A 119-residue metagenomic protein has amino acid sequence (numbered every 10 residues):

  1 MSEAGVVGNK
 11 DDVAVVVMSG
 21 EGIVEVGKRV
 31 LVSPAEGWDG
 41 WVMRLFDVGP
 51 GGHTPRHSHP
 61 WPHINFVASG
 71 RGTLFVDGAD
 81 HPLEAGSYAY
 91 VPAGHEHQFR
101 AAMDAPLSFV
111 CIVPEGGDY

Functional and structural regions predicted by a protein language model:
M1-G40: A short, N-terminal "cap"/entry segment at the start of jelly-roll beta-barrel domains of the cupin/DSBH fold
P34, H53-H59, R100-A102: Short histidine-centered beta-strand/loop micro-motifs that create catalytic or ligand/metal-coordination sites
R44-H59, A93: Conserved short histidine dyad/triad with adjacent acidic residue
H53-P55, T73, A89, A93-F99: Histidine-centered metal-chelating micro-motifs
P62-G72, D77: Glycine- and acidic-residue-biased ligand/ion/polar-headgroup-sensing regions
A79-A93: Short acidic-glycine-tyrosine-enriched beta hairpin
A93-Y119: Ligand-binding loop in jelly-roll beta-barrel domains
